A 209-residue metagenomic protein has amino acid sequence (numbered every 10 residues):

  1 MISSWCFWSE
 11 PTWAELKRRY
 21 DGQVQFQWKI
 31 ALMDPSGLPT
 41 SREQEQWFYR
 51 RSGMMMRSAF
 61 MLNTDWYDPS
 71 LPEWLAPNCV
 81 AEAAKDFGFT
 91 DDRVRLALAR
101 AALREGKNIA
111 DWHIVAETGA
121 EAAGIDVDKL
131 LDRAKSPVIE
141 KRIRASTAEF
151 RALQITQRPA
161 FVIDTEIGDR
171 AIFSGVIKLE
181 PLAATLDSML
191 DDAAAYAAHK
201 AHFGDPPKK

Functional and structural regions predicted by a protein language model:
I2, E10-R18, R100-K209: C-terminal cap of thioredoxin/glutaredoxin-like
F7-R104, A197-D205: Structural alpha/beta surface segment adjacent to cysteine/selenocysteine redox centers across thiol/disulfide enzymes
